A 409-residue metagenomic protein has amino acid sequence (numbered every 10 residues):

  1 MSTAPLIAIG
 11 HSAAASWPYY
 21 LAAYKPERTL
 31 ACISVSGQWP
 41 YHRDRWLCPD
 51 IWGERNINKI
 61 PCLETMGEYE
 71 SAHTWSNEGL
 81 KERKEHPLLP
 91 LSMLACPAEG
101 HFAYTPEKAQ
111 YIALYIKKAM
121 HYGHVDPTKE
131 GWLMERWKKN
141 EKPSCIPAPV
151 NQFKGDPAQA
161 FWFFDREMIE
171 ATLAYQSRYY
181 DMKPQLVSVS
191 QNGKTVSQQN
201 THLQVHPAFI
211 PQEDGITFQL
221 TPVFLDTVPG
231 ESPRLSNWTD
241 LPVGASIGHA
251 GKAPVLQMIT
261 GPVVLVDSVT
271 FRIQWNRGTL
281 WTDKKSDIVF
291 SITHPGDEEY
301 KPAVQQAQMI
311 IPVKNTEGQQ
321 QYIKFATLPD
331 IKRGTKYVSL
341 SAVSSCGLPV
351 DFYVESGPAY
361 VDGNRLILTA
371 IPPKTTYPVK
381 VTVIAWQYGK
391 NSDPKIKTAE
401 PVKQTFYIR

Functional and structural regions predicted by a protein language model:
M1-A13, A23-T29: Gly/Ser-rich "nucleophile elbow"/oxyanion-hole loop immediately N-terminal to the catalytic nucleophile in hydrolases
T3-L6, H124-E130, A342: Surface-exposed patches in mature extracellular/periplasmic domains of secreted proteins
A4, I60, L89, Q321 (+1 more regions): Residue-level signal for beta-strand positions within conserved beta-sheet cores that form or flank
W17-L21: Hydrolases whose catalytic domains are alpha/beta-hydrolase-1, hotdog thioesterase, or metallo-beta-lactamase-like
A23, K84, K117-H121: Sec-exported extracytoplasmic/periplasmic mature domains
L30-Q110: The feature captures the conserved acid-bearing segment of alpha/beta-hydrolase catalytic domains
P97-D226: Alpha/beta-hydrolase-fold serine-hydrolase catalytic core, especially in secreted/extracellular enzymes
P184-R409: Solvent-exposed beta-strand/loop surfaces, strongest in extracytoplasmic domains of secreted and cell-surface proteins
